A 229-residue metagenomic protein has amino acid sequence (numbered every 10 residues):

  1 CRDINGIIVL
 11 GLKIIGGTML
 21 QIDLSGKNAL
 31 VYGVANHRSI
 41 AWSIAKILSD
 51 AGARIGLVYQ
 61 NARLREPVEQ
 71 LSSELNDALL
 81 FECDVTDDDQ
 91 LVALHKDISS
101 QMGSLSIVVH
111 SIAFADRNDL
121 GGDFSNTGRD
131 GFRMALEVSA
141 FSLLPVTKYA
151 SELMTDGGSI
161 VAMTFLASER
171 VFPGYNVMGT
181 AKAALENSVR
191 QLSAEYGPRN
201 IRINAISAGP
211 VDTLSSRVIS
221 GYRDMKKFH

Functional and structural regions predicted by a protein language model:
C1-T18: Short, Lys/Arg-enriched N-terminal segments with co-localized hydrophobic residues within the first ~10-30 amino acids
Q21-L57: Canonical Rossmann dinucleotide-binding motif of NAD(H)/NADP(H)-dependent dehydrogenases/reductases, specifically
N28, R54, L79, S104 (+2 more regions): Structural signature of beta-strand start/N-cap positions in the alpha/beta core of ABC transporter nucleotide-binding
V31, V109, V161, I203-I206 (+1 more regions): Hydrophobic structural elements of the Rossmann-like NAD(P)H-binding subdomain that define the short-chain
G33-I40, A113-K148, D156-L185, V189-P198 (+1 more regions): Catalytic loop of short-chain dehydrogenase/reductase
A53-P67: Conserved glycine-rich Rossmann-like NAD(P)H-binding loop of the short-chain dehydrogenase/reductase
E69, P198, P210-H229: A glycine/serine/threonine-rich, flexible loop-to-helix segment that serves as the NAD(P) cofactor-binding "lid"
C83, D87-V92, K96, S100 (+4 more regions): Conserved mid-core segment of classical short-chain dehydrogenase/reductases
